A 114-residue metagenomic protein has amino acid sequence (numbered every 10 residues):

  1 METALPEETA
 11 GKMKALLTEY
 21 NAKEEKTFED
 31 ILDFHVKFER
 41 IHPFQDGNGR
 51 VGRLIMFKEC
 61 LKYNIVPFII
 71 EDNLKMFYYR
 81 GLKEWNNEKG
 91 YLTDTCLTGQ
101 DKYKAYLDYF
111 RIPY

Functional and structural regions predicted by a protein language model:
M1-Y114: FIC/Doc superfamily catalytic core
